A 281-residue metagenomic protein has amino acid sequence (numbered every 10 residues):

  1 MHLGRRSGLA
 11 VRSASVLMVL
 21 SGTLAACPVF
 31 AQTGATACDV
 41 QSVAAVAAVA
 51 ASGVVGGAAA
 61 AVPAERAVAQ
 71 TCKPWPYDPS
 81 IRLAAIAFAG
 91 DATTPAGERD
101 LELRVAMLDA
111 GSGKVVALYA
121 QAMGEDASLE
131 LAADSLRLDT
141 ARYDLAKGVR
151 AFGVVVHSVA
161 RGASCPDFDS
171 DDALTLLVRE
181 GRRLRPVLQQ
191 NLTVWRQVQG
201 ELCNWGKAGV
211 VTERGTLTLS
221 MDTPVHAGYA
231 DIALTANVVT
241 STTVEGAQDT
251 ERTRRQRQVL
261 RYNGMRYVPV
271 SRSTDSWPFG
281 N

Functional and structural regions predicted by a protein language model:
M1-A10: N-terminal secretory signal peptides that target proteins for export/translocation
S21, A26-P28: N-terminal signal peptide c-region/cleavage motif recognized by signal peptidases
A31-A61, P166-N281: Acidic, small-residue rich beta-repeat scaffolds with periodic aromatic anchors
Q32-D100: Solvent-exposed N-terminal domain segments of exported/luminal and surface proteins
R66, M123-L138, R196-G200, W277-F279: Repeat-based blade/solenoid architectures
V68-S80, D134-G148, T218-A227: Structural signature of eukaryotic scaffold interfaces centered on beta-propeller domains
S80-A89, T93, G148-G162, A230-N237: Short beta-strand elements that form the blades of beta-propeller/WD-repeat-like and other beta-sheet-rich scaffold
L83-G148: Short N-terminal edge-element motif at the start of the domain
